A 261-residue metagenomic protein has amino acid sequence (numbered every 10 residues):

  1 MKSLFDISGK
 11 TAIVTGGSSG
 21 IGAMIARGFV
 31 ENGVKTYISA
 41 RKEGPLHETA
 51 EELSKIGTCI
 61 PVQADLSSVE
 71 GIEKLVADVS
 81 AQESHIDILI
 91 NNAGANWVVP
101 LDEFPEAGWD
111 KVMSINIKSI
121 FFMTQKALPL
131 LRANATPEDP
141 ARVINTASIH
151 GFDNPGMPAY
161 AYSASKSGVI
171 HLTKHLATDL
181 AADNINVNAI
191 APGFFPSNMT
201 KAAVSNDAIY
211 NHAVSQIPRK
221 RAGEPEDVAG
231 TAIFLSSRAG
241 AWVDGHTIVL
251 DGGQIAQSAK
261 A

Functional and structural regions predicted by a protein language model:
K2-L4, I233, D244-A261: Short C-terminal tail/terminal secondary-structure segment of NAD(P)H-dependent dehydrogenase/reductase domains
T11, S18-S19: Conserved glycine-rich cofactor-binding loop
P100-L101, P105-M113, A213: Substrate-binding pocket helix/loop in short-chain dehydrogenase/reductase
T124, S165, T173: Active-site helix of classical SDR
S148: Residue(s) in the substrate-gating loop at a strand-loop-helix junction that position the organic substrate next
A181, N186, V243-G245: Short, small/polar-rich loop/turn modules that mediate ligand/substrate recognition or access, typified
I217-V228: A conserved structural motif in NAD(P)-dependent oxidoreductases
